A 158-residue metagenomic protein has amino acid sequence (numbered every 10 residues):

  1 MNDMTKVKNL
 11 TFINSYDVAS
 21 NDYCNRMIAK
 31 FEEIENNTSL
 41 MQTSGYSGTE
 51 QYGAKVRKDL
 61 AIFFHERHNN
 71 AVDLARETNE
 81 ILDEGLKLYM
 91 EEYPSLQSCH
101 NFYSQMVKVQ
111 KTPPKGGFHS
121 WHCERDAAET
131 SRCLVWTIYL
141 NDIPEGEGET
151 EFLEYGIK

Functional and structural regions predicted by a protein language model:
M1-N2, V7, Y103, C123: Short leucine-rich amphipathic alpha-helices used at interfaces
N2-S98: Non-heme Fe(II)/2-oxoglutarate
N79, D83-K158: Catalytic core of non-heme Fe(II) oxygenases with the double-stranded beta-helix
